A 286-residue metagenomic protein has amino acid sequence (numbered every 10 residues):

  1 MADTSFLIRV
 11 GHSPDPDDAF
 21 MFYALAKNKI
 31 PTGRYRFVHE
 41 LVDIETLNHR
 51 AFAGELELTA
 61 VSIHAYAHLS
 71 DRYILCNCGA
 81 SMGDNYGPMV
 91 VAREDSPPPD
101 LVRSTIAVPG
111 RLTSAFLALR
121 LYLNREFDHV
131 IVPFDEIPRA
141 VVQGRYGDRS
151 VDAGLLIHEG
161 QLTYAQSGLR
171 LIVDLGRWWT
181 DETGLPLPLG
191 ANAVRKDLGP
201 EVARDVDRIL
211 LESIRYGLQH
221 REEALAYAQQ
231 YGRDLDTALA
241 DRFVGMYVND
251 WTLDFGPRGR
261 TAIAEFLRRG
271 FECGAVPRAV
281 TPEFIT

Functional and structural regions predicted by a protein language model:
D3-K27, L41, P88-D152, L156-E159 (+1 more regions): Bilobed "Venus flytrap"/periplasmic-binding protein-like clamshell domains and structurally analogous long
I8-R9, R72-A80, T105: A structural signal for short loop-to-beta-strand junctions that line the ligand-binding cleft of periplasmic/secreted
D17-F20, I30-S62: Extracytoplasmic small-molecule ligand-binding "clamshell" domains of the periplasmic binding protein/Venus flytrap
D43-E45, G54-A67, P133, L155-Q161: Beta->alpha turn/N-cap motifs
L75-P98, T180-D197: Hydrophobic/proline-rich hinge and linker segments of small-molecule sensing/allosteric domains, predominantly
F134-Q229: Pocket-lining segment of extracytoplasmic ligand-binding domains
G199-R269: Secondary-structure end/capping motifs
R269-T286: Conserved C-terminal helix/tail region of periplasmic/extracytoplasmic solute-binding proteins
